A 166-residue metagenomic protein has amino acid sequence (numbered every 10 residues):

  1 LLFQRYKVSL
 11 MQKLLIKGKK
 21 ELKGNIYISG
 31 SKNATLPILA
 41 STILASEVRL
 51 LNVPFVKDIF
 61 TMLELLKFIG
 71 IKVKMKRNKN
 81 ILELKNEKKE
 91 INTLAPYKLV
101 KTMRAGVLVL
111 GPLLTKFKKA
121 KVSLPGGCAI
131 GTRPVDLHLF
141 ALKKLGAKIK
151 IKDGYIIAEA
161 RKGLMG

Functional and structural regions predicted by a protein language model:
L2-Y6: Extreme N-terminal basic, low-complexity initiation segments that serve as generic localization/processing leaders
K7-G166: Structural preference for solvent-exposed beta-strand-turn elements and adjacent flexible terminal/loop segments within
